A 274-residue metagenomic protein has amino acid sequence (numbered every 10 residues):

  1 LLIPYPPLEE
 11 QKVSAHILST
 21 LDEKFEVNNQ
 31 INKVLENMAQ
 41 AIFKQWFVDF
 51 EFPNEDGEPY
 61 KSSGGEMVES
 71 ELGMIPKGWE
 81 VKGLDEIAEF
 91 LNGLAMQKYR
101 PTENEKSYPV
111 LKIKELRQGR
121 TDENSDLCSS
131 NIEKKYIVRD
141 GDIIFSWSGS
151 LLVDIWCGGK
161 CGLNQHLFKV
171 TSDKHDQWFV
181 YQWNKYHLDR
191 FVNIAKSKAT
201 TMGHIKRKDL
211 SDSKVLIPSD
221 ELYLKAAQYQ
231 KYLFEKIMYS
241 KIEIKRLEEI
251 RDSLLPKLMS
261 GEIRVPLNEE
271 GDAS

Functional and structural regions predicted by a protein language model:
L1-A15, C161-F168, K198-L224: A short glycine-rich beta-alpha junction/loop motif
L2-I42, S62-A95, D220-P266: Non-catalytic DNA-recognition/assembly elements of restriction-modification systems
P4, N29, E51, E80-G83 (+6 more regions): Extended non-membrane alpha-helical scaffolds
G57, S62, Q97-E105, I194-S197: Short coil/turn segments at secondary-structure boundaries
E66-E69, D85-R100, S107-D140, G162-L163: Sequence-specific dsDNA recognition surfaces
K112-I113, N131-D189, A195-T200, K206-L210: A short beta-sheet element
V265, D272-S274: C-terminal, helix-dominated tail/subdomain
